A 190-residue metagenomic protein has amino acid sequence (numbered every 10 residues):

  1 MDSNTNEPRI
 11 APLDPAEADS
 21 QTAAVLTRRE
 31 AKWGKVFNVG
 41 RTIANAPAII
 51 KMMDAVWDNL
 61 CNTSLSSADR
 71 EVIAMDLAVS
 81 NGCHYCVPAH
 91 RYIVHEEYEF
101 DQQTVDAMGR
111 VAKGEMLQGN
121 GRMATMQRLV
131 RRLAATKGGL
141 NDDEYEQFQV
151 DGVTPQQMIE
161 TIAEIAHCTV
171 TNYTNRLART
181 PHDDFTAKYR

Functional and structural regions predicted by a protein language model:
M1-R190: Hydrophobic alpha-helical segments
